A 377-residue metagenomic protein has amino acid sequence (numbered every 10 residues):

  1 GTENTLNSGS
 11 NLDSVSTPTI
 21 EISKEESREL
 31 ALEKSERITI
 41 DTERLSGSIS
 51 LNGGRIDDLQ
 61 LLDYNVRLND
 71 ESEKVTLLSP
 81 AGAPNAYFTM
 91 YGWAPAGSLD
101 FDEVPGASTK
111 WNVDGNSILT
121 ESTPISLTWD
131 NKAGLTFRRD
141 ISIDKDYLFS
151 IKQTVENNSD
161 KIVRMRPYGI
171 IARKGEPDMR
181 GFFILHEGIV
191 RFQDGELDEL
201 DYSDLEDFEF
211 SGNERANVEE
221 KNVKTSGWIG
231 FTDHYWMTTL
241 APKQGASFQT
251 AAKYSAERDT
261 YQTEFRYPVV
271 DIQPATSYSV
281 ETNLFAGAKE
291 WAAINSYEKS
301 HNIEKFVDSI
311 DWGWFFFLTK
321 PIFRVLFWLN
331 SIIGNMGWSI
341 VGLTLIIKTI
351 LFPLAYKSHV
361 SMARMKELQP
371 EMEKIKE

Functional and structural regions predicted by a protein language model:
G1-E33: Acidic, low-complexity intrinsically disordered tails
S14-T17, L32, R37, D41-K305: Soluble non-transmembrane domains of integral membrane proteins
L135, A275, T349-E377: Membrane-interface amphipathic helices and adjacent TM-edge segments
D140, K152, E156, P167-Y168 (+5 more regions): Short, well-ordered alpha-helical packing segments
E281-M336: Secretory/organelle targeting and membrane-embedding segments
